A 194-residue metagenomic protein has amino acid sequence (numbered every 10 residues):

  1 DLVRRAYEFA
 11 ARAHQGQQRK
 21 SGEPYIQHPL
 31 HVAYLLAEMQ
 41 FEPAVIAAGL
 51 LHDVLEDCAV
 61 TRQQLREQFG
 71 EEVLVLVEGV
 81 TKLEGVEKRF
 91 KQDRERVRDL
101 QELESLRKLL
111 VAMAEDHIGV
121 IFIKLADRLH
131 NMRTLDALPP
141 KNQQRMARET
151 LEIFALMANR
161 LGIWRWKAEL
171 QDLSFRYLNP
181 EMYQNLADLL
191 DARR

Functional and structural regions predicted by a protein language model:
D1-R194: Active-site helical microenvironments for divalent-metal-assisted chemistry
